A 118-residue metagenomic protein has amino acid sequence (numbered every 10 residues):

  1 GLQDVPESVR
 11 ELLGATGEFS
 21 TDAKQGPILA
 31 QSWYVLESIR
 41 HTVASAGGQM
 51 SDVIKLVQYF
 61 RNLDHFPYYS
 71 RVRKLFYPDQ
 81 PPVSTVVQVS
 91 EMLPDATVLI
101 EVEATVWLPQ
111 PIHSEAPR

Functional and structural regions predicted by a protein language model:
G1-R118: Short, polar/acidic, helix-capping and beta-turn segments at strand->helix junctions that line the mouths
